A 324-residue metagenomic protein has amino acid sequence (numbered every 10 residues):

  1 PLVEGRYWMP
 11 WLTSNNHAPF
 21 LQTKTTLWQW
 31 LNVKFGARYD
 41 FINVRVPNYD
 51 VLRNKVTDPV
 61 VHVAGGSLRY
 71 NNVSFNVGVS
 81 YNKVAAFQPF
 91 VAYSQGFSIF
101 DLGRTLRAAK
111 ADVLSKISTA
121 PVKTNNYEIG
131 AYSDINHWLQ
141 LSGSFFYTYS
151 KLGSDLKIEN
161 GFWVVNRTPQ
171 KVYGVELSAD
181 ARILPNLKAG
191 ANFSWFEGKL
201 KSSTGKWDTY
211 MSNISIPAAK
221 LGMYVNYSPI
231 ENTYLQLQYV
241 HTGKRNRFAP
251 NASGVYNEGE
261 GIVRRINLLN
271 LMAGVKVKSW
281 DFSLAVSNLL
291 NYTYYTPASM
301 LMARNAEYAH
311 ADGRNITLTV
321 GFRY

Functional and structural regions predicted by a protein language model:
P1-L2, R45-N54, D101-K110, G153-G161 (+4 more regions): Outer-membrane beta-barrel translocator domains and adjoining extracellular loop/strand segments of Gram-negative
P1-V84, G205-D208: Signature of Gram-negative outer-membrane beta-barrel scaffolds
V3-P10, Q22, V56-G66, A111-S118 (+6 more regions): Extracellular loop and loop/strand-boundary signature of outer-membrane beta-barrel proteins
P19-T25, V77-Y81, I129-S133, V175-A181 (+6 more regions): Residues on the lipid-exposed face of transmembrane beta-strands in outer-membrane beta-barrel proteins
Q29, S142-S150, N166-A252, L290 (+1 more regions): Gram-negative outer-membrane beta-barrel transporters
V33-A37, F75, P89-V91, Q140-G143 (+6 more regions): Transmembrane beta-strands of outer-membrane beta-barrel proteins
N82-F100, S118-Y173, S178-R182, S194 (+2 more regions): Membrane-embedded beta-barrel scaffold of Gram-negative outer-membrane proteins
A189, N232, H241-P250, G274-Y324: C-terminal beta-signal and adjacent terminal beta-strands/loops of Gram-negative outer-membrane beta-barrel proteins
